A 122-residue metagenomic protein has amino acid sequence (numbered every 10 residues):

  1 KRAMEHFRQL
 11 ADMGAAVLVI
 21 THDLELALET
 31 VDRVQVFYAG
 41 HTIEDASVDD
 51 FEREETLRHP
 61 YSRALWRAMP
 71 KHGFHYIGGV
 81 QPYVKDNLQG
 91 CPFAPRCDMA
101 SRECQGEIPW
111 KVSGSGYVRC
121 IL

Functional and structural regions predicted by a protein language model:
K1-F74: P-loop NTP-binding/switch modules centered on Walker-like glycine-rich loops
S47-L122: Short catalytic/signature loops enriched in Gly
